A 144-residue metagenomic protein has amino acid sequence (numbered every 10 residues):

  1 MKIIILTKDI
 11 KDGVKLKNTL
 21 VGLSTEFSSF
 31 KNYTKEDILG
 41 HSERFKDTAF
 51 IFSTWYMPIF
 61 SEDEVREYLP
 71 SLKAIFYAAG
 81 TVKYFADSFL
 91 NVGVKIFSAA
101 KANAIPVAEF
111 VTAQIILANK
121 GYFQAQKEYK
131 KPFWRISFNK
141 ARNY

Functional and structural regions predicted by a protein language model:
M1-F50, W55: N-terminal glycine-/charge-rich "phosphate-binding" loop or analogous flexible N-terminal tail
A49-K130, A141-Y144: Phosphate/diphosphate ligand-binding glycine-rich loop within oxidoreductases
F133-S137: Active-site glycine-rich loop that binds ribose-phosphate moieties when present
